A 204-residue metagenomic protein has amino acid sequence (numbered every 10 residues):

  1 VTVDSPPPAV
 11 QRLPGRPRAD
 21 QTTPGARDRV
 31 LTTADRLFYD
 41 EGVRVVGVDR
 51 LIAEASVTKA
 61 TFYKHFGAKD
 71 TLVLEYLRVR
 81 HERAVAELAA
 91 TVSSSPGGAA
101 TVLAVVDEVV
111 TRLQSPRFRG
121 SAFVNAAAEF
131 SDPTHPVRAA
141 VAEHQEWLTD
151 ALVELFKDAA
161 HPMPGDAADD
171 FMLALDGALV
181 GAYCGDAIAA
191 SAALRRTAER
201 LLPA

Functional and structural regions predicted by a protein language model:
V1-E41, V45-E54, T71: Basic, helix-initiating cap at the start of DNA-binding domains
A26-L37, L51, Y76-R80, A84 (+2 more regions): Generic hydrophobic, amphipathic alpha-helix propensity
F38, G47-V48, K59, K69 (+3 more regions): Amphipathic alpha-helical segments enriched in hydrophobic/aromatic and basic residues that form the DNA-contacting
S56-F66: Short hydrophobic/aromatic patch on the recognition helix
E75, A89-R119, A168-F171: Hydrophobic alpha-helical connector segments
V85, A100-L103, P133-D158, D169 (+1 more regions): Amphipathic alpha-helical packing segments from all-alpha helical-bundle domains
T101, S115-P136: Amphipathic alpha-helical segments used for helix-helix packing
R112-L113, M172-A189, L201-A204: Amphipathic C-terminal alpha-helical segment
